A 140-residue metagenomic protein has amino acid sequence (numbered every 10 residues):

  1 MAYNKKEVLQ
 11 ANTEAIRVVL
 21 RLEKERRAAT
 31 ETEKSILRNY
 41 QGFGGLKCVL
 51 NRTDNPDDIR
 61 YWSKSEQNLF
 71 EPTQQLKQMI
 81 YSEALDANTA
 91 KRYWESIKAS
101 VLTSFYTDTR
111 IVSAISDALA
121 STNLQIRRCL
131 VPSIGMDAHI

Functional and structural regions predicted by a protein language model:
A2-I140: Class I S-adenosyl-L-methionine
